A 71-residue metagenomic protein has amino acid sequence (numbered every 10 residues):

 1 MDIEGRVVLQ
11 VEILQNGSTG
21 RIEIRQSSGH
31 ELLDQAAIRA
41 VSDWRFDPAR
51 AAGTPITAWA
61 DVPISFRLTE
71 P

Functional and structural regions predicted by a protein language model:
M1-P71: Charge-biased low-complexity segments
